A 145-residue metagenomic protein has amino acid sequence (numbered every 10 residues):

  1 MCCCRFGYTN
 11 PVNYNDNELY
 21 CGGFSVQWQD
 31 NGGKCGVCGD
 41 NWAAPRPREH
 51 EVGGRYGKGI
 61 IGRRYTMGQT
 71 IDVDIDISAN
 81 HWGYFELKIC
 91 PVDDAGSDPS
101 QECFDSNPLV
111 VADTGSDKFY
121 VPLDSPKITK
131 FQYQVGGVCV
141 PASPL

Functional and structural regions predicted by a protein language model:
M1-L145: Structured recognition/catalytic domains enriched at protein termini, typified by the LPMO catalytic fold at the mature
